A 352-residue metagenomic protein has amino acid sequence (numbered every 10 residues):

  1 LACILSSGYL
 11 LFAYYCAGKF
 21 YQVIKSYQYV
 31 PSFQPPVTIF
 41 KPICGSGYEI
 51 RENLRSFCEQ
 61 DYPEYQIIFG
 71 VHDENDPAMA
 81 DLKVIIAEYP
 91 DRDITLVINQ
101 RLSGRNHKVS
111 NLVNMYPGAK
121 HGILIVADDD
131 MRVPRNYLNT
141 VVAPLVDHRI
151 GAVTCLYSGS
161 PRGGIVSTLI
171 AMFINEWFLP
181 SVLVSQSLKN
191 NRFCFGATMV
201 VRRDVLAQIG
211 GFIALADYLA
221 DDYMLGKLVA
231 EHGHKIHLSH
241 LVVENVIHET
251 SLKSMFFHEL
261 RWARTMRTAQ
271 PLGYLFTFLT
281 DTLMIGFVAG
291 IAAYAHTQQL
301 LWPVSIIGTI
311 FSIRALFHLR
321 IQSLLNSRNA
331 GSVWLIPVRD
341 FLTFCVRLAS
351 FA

Functional and structural regions predicted by a protein language model:
L1-F33, A171-M172, V182, H318: N-terminal membrane-anchoring/stem segments of glycan-assembly enzymes
I4, Y15, Y29, T277-A352: Membrane-embedded multi-pass helical conduit in multi-pass membrane proteins, especially envelope-biosynthetic
P35-T38, Q66: Cell-envelope/extracellular polymer assembly enzymes that use nucleotide-activated donors
R55-E64: Short, acidic, metal-binding catalytic loop of nucleotide-sugar glycosyltransferases
L112, L124: Short aromatic/hydrophobic "clamp" motif used to bind/position activated sugar donors
K120-G122, F195-I209: Conserved nucleotide-sugar donor-binding and metal-coordinating catalytic region shared by glycosyltransferases
D128-P144: Acidic donor-binding/catalytic loop of UDP-sugar-dependent glycosyltransferases, especially processive GT2
L145-F178, D204-A207, F212-Y274: Catalytic donor/gating beta->alpha subdomain of glycosyltransferases that bind UDP-sugars
